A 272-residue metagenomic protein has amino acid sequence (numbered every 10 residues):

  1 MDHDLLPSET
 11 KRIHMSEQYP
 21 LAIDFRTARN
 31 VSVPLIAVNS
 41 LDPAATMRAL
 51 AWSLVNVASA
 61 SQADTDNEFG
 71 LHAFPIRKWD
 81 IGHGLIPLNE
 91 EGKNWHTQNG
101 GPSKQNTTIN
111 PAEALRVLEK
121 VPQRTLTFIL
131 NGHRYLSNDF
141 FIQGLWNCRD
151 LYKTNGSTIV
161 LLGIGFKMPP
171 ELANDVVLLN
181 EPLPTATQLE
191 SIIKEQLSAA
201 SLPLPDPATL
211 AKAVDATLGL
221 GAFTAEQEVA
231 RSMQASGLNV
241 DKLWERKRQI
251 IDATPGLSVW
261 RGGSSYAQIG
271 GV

Functional and structural regions predicted by a protein language model:
H3-L41, N67-R77, I81-T97, D175-L183 (+1 more regions): AAA+ P-loop ATPase motor domain of ring mechanoenzymes
T27-V31, F69-G70, V117-R124, D150-N155 (+1 more regions): Conserved catalytic network of the ASCE P-loop NTPase/AAA+ motor domain
A37, L126-I129, V160-L161: Structural motif
T46-F69: Walker A/P-loop
T46-R48, I86-N89, S137, K167-L172 (+1 more regions): Switch/connector loops and helix/strand junctions flanking conserved nucleotide-binding motifs in nucleotide-processing
A49-V57, Q143-G144, C148, E171-D175: Short, aromatic/basic amphipathic alpha-helical patches
I81-I86, G92-F141: Conserved P-loop NTPase "ATPase switch" module shared by AAA+ and STAND
R134-L136, F141, N147-P170, L178: Sensor-1/coupling segment of RecA-like P-loop NTPase cores
